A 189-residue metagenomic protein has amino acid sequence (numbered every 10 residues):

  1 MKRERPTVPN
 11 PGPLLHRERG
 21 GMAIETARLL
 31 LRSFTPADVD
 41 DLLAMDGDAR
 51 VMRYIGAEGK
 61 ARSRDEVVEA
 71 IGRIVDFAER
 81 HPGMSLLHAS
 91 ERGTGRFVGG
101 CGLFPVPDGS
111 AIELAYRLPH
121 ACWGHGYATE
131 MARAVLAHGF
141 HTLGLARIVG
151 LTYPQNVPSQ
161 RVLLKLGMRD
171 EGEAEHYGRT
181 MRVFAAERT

Functional and structural regions predicted by a protein language model:
M1-A121, A134-H138, T142, L151 (+1 more regions): GNAT-family acyltransferases
R117, E130, P158: Short alpha-helical segment within the catalytic ATP-binding CA
G124-T129: Glycine-rich acyl-CoA binding loop
G150-Q160: Conserved beta-strand-loop-alpha-helix junction that forms the acyl-donor binding cleft
L163: Conserved active-site tyrosine of GNAT-family acetyltransferases
L166: Structured interaction and signal-relay segments at domain junctions
